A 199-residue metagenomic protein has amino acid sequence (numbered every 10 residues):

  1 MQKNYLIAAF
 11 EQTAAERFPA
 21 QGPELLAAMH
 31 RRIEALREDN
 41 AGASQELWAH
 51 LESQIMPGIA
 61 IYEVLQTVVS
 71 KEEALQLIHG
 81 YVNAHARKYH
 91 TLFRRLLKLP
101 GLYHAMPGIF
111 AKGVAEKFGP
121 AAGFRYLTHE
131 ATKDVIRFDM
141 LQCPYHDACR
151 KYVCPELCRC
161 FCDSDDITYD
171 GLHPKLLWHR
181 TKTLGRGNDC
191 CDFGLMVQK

Functional and structural regions predicted by a protein language model:
M1-L65: N-terminal, charged low-complexity regulatory/assembly segments
N4, A8, P23-E24, I59 (+5 more regions): Generic alpha-helical secondary structure signal
A14, L65, F118, D165-T168 (+1 more regions): Hydrophobic, Leu/Ile/Phe/Ala-enriched alpha-helical segments that form helix-helix packing faces
A20, K71, P174-K175: Short, well-ordered coil loops that connect the C-terminus of an alpha-helix to the N-terminus of a beta-strand
A28-A35, D39, W48, V135-C143 (+2 more regions): Membrane-targeting and insertion segments and their boundary/processing signals
L47, L97-G123, D170-M196: Unusually extended, aromatic-enriched hydrophobic runs near protein termini
S53, P57, E63-V153, L157: Amphipathic interaction/junction segments at domain boundaries or subunit interfaces
D134-R137, P144-K199: C-terminal non-catalytic interaction appendages of large macromolecular assemblies
